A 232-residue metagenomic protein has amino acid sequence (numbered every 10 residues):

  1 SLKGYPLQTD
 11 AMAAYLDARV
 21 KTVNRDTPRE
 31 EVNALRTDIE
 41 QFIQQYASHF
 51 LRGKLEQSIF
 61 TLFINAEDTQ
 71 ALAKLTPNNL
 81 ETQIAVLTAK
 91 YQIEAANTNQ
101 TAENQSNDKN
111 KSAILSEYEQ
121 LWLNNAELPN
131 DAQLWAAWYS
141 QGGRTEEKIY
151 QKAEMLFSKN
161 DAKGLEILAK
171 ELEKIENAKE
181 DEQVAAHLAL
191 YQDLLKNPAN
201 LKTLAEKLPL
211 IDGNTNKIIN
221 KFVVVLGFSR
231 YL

Functional and structural regions predicted by a protein language model:
S1-L232: Alpha-helical solenoid repeat scaffolds
